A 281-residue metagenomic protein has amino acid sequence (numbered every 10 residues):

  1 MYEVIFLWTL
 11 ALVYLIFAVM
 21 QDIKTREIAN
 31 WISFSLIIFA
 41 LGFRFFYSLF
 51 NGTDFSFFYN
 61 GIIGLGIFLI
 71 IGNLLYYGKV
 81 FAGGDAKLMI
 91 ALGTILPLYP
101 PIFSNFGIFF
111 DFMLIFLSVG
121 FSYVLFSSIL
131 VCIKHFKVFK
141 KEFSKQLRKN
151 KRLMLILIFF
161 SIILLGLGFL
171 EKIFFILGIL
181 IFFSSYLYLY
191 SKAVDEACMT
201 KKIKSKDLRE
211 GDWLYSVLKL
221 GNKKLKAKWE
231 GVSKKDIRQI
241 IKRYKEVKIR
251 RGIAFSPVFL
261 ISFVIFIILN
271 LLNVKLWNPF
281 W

Functional and structural regions predicted by a protein language model:
M1-W281: A membrane-topology feature that recognizes alpha-helical transmembrane segments and their immediate juxtamembrane
